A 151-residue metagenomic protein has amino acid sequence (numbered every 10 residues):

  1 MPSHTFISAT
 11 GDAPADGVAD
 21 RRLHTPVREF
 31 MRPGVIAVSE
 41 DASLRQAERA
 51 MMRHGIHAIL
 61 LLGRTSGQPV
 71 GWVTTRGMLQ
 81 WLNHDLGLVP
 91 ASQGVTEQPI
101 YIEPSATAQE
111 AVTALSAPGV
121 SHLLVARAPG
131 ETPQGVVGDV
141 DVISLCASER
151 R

Functional and structural regions predicted by a protein language model:
M1-R151: Tandem CBS (Cystathionine beta-synthase) repeat/Bateman regulatory domains
